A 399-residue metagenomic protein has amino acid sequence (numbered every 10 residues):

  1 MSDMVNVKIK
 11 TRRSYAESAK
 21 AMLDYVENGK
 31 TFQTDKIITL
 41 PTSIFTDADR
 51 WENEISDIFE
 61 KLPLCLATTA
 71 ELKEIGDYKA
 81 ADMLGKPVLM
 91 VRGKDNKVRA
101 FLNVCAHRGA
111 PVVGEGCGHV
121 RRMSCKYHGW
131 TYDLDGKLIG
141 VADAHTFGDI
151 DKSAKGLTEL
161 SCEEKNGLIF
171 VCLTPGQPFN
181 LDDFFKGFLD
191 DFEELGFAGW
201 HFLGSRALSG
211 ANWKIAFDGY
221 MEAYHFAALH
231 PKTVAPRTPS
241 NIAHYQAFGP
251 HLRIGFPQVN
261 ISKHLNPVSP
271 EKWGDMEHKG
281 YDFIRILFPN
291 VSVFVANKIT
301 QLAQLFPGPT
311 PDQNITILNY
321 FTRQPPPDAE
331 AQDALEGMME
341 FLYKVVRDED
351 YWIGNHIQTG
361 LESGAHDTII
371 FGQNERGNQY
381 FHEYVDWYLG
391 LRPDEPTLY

Functional and structural regions predicted by a protein language model:
S2-K8, V91-R92, K97, N103 (+2 more regions): C-terminal catalytic domain of Rieske-type non-heme iron oxygenases
S2-V104, R108-E115, S161-E164: N-terminal pre-ligand scaffold of iron-sulfur
A19-A48, A110-K126, T158-S161, T233-L265: N-terminal short leaders/motifs
M22-K30, L134, K186-L189, M276-E277: Short, flexible segments with low predicted structural confidence
I38, T42-S43, L64, A70 (+6 more regions): Flexible, active-site-adjacent loop/turn segments at secondary-structure boundaries
E60-E71, V141-T146, R285-P289: Short Pro/Gly-enriched beta-strand edge/turn motifs at strand-loop
L66-E74, D151-K152, G280-R285, N319: Short linear motifs in intrinsically disordered
E71-P175, F179-L189, G308: Rieske [2Fe-2S] iron-sulfur-binding domain
